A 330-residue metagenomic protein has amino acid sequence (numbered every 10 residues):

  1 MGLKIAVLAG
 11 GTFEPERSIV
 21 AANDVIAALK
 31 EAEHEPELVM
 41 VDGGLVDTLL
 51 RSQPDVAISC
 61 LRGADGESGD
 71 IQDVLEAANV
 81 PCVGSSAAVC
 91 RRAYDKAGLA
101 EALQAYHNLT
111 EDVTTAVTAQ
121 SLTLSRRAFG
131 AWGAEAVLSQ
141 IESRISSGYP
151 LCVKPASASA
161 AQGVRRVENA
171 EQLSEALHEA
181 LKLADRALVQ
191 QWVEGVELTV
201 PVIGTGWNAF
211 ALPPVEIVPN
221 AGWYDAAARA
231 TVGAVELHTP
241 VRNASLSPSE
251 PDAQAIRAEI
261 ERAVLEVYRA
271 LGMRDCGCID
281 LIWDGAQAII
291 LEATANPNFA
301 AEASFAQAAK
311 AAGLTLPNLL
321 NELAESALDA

Functional and structural regions predicted by a protein language model:
M1-A9, P36, L49, R92-G195: Active-site nucleotide/adenylate-binding loops and adjacent lid/helix of ATP-dependent enzymes
M1-G98, S125-A136, E322, S326: ATP-binding N-terminal substructure of ATP-dependent carboxylate-amine bond-forming enzymes
L3, A119, Y149-L151, Q162 (+5 more regions): Change "...and in nucleic-acid phosphodiester-cleaving endonucleases..." to "...and in nucleic-acid processing enzymes
E37-D42, Q191, T199, M273-G285: A short glycine-rich, hydrophobically flanked beta-strand micro-motif that places a catalytic Asp/Glu for divalent metal
Q53, N79, A184-D185, G272: Residue-level detector of structured alpha->beta connecting loops
R165-S247, P251-A255, E259-R262, I289: Phosphate-binding site of ATP-dependent enzymes
E250-A330: ATP-dependent carboxylate activation and anion-phosphoryl transfer catalytic cores that bind Mg-ATP to form
